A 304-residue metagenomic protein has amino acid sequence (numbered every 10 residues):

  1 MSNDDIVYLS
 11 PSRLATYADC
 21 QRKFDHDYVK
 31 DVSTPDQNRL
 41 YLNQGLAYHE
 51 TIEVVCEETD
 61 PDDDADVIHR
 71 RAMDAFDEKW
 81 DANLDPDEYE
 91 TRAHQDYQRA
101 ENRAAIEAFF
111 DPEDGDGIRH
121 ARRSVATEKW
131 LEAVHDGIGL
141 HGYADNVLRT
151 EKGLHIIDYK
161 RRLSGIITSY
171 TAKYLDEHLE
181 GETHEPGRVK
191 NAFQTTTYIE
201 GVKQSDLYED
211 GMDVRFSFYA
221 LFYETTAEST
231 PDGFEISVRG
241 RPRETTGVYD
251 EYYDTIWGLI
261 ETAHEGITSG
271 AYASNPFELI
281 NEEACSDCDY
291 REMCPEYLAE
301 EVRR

Functional and structural regions predicted by a protein language model:
M1-S12, Q21-H26, N43-Q44, C56 (+8 more regions): Terminal disorder- and signal-encoded targeting elements
L14-D60, R99-N102, E128, D287-R291: Nuclease catalytic cores
C20-Y28, G153-R161, T171-A172, L259-E265: Active-site-adjacent bridging/hinge elements
K30, K160-L163, A220-F222: A short beta-strand motif that forms part of the nucleic acid-binding face of small beta-barrel RNA-binding folds
E50-A126, W130: A non-catalytic, helix-rich entry segment at domain boundaries
D74-Q98, Y170-H184, E228-D250, G258: Charged, glycine/proline-rich intrinsically disordered loops and linkers
A126-T197, K203-S205: Non-catalytic protein-protein interaction segments used by genome-maintenance enzymes to assemble and couple activities
E185-A192, I199-R304: Metal-dependent nuclease catalytic regions and adjoining charged, substrate-binding loops involved in nucleic-acid end
